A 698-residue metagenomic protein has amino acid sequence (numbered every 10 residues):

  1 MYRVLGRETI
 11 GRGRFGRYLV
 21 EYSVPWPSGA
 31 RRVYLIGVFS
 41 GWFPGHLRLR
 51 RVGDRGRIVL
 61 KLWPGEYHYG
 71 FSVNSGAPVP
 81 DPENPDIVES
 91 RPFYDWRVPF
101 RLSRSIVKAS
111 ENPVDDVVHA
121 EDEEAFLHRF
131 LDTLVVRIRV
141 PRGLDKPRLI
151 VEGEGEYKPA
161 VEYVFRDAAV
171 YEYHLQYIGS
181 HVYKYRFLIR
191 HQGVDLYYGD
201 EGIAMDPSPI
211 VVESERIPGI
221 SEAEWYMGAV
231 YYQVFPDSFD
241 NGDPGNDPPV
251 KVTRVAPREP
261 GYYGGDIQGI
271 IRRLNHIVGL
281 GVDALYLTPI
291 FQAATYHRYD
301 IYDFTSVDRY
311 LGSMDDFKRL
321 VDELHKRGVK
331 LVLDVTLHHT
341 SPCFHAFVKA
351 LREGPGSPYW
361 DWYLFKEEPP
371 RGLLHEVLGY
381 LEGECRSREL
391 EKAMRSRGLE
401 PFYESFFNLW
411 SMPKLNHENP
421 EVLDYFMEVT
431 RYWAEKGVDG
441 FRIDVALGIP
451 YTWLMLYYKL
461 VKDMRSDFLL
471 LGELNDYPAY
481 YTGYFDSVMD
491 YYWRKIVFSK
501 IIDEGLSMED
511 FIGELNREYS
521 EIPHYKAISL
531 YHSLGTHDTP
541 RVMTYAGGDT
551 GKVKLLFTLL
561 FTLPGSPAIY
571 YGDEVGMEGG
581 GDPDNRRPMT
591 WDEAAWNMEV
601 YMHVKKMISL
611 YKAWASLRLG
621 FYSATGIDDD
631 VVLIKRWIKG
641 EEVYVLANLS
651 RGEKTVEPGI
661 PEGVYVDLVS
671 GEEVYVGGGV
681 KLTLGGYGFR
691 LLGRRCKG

Functional and structural regions predicted by a protein language model:
Y2-L5, I10-P64, N74-K108, R142-S180 (+1 more regions): Aromatic-rich carbohydrate-binding modules that target alpha-glucans
Y2-R7, A109-H128, H417: Short, compositionally biased P/S/T/A/G/V-rich stretches that sit at domain boundaries
W63-Y67, A169, H181-Y183, G620-F621 (+1 more regions): A glycine-anchored, Pro-Gly-centered beta-turn/N-cap motif
R137, A624-G659: Carbohydrate-binding surface patches
F235-D283, I290-K436, Y457, V461-D463: Substrate-binding/active-site clefts of carbohydrate-active enzymes
D237, G483-D486, I528-T550, K554-N597: Aromatic/acidic polysaccharide-binding cleft in carbohydrate-active enzymes
V321-V329, H338-H339, F344-G354, V429-R431 (+4 more regions): Active-site-proximal helices and loops of the catalytic beta/alpha 8
G677-G698: C-terminal beta-strand-rich structural cap/linker in extracellular carbohydrate-active enzymes
